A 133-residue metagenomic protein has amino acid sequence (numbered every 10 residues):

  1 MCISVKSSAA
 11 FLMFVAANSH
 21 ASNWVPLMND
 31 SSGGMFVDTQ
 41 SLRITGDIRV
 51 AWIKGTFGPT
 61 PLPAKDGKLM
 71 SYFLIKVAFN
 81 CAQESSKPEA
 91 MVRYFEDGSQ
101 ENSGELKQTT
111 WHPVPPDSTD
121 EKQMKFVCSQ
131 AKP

Functional and structural regions predicted by a protein language model:
M1-S8: Bacterial N-terminal signal peptides that target proteins for export
S8, A17-N18: Classical Sec-dependent N-terminal signal peptides that target proteins to the secretory pathway
N18-L74, N80-P133: N-terminal secretory-pathway/extracellular module detecting exported/lumenal segments and adjacent signal-anchor/first
